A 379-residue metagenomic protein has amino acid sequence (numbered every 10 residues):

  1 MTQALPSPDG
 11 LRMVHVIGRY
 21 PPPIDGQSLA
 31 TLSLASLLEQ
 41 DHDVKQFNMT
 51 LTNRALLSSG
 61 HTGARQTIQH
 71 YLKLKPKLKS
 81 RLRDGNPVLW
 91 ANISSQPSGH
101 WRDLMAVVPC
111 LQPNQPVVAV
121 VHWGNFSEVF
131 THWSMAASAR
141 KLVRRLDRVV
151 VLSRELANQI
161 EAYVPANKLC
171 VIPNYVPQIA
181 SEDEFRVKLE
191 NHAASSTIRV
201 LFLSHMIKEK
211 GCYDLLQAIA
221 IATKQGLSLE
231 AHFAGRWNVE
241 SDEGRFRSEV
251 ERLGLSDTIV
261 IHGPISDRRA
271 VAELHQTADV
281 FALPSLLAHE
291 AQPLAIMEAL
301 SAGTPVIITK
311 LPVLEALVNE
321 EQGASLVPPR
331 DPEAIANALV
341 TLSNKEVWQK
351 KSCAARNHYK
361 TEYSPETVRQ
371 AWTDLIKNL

Functional and structural regions predicted by a protein language model:
H15-V16, K188-K210, L216-I219, H232-A234: Conserved donor-binding/catalytic core segment of Leloir-type glycosyltransferases
N48-N53, L203, E230-R245, P264: Glycosyltransferase donor-sugar binding loop
A139-R140, R144-D183, S195: Donor nucleotide-sugar binding/catalytic pocket of nucleotide-sugar-dependent glycosyltransferases
E243-I265: Nucleotide-activated donor-binding/catalytic signature segment of Leloir-type glycosyltransferases, i.e., the conserved
P264-I265, E273-A278: Short alpha-helical donor nucleotide-sugar binding micro-motif in glycosyltransferases
Q276-A291, T304: Acidic donor-binding loop of glycosyltransferase active sites
S301, P305-I308: Short hydrophobic beta-strand element within catalytic cores of glycosyltransferases and related nucleotide-activated
E320-P332, T341-E346: Conserved acidic donor-binding segment of nucleotide-sugar-dependent glycosyltransferases
